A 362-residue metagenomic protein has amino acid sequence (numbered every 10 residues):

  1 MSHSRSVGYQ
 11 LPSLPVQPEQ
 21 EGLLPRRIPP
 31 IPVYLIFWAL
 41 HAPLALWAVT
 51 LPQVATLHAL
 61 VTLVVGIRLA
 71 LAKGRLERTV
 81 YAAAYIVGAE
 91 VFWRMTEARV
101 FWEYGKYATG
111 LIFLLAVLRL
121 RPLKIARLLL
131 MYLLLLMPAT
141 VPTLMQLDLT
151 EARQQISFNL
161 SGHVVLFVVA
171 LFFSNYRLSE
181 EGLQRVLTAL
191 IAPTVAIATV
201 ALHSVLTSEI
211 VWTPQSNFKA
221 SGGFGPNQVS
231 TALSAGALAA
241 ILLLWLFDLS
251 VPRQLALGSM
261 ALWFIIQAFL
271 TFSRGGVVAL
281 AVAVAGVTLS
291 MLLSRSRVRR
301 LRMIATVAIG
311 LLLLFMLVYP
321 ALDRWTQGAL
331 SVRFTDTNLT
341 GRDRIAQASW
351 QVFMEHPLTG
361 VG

Functional and structural regions predicted by a protein language model:
V16, G22-P122, A139-Q146: N-terminal signal-anchor transmembrane segment
P30-P32, A70-A83, P122-L135, G182-L190 (+1 more regions): Membrane-interfacial loop-to-transmembrane alpha-helix junctions, especially the N-terminal start
L63-R75, L114-I125, L144, L171-G182 (+2 more regions): Structural signal for the C-terminal ends of transmembrane alpha-helices and the immediately following loop
R94-M95, R153-S157, N217-V229, N338-R342: Short aromatic-rich membrane-water interface segments that cap or initiate transmembrane helices in multi-pass membrane
F101-L114, L128-T143, L149-N175, T188-T194 (+2 more regions): Aromatic-anchored transmembrane helix interface
T143, V165-F172, Q184-Q215, G223-S294 (+1 more regions): Alpha-helical transmembrane segments of multi-pass inner-membrane proteins
T199-S208, I266, L270-T271, T288-D336 (+2 more regions): A membrane-periplasm/extracellular boundary helix in multi-pass inner-membrane enzymes that assemble envelope glycans
D343-Q351, T359-G362: Glycine- and aromatic-enriched periplasmic loops at the membrane-periplasm interface of multi-pass inner-membrane
